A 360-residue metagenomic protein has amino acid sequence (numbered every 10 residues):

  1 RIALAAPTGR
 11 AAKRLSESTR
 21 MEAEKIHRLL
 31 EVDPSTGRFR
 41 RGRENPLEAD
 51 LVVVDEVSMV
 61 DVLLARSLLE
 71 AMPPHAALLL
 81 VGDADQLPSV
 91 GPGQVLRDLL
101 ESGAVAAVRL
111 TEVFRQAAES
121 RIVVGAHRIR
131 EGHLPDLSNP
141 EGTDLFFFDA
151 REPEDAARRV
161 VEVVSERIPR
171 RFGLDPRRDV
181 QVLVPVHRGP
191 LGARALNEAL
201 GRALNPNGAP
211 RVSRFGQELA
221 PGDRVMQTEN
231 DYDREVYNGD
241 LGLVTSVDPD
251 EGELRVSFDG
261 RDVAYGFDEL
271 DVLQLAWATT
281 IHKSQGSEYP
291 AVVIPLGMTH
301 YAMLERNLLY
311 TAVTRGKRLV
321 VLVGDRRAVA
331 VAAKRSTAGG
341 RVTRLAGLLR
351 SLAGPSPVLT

Functional and structural regions predicted by a protein language model:
R1-A5: Phosphate-binding active sites in nucleotide-utilizing proteins
A6-K13, S18, E24-R38, P46-R151 (+3 more regions): Conserved helicase motor core of SF1/SF2 NTP-dependent helicases
G9, V57-M59, D85, F114-R115 (+8 more regions): Short, glycine-/Ser/Thr-/acidic-enriched flexible segments
T19-M21, L68-A71, N197-R202, L241 (+2 more regions): Short, solvent-exposed amphipathic alpha-helical segments in soluble enzyme and RNA/protein-processing domains
L51-D55, L79, L183, M226 (+2 more regions): Structural motif
P73, A220-P221, Y237, S284: Residue-level recognition of short, solvent-exposed, well-ordered loop/turn junctions that link secondary-structure
A76, A84-R234, T245, L254 (+2 more regions): Conserved helicase motor core of P-loop NTPases
E131, M226-Q227, N238-T360: C-terminal accessory regions
